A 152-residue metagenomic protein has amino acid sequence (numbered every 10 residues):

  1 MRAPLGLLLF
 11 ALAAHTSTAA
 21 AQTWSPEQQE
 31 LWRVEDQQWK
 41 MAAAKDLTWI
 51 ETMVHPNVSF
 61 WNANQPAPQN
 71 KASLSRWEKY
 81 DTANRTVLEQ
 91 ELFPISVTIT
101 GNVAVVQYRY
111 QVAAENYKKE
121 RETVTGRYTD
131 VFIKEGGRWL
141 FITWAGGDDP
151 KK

Functional and structural regions predicted by a protein language model:
M1-P4: Positively charged n-region of N-terminal signal peptides that target proteins for export
G6-H15: Bacterial N-terminal signal peptides
T16-A21: Boundary at the C-terminal end of the N-terminal hydrophobic targeting segment
S25-E30, M41, D46-T100, Q107-R109 (+2 more regions): A solvent-exposed, acidic/Ser-Thr-rich amphipathic alpha-helical stretch
D36-K40: Amphipathic alpha-helical repeat scaffolds
V54, Y110-V112, A145-D148: Short beta-strand segments enriched in hydrophobic/aromatic residues within well-folded beta-rich domains
V105, T125-K151: Short beta-strand edge/turn micro-motifs at domain boundaries
V112-N116, F132: Beta-strand elements of well-folded, non-transmembrane domains
